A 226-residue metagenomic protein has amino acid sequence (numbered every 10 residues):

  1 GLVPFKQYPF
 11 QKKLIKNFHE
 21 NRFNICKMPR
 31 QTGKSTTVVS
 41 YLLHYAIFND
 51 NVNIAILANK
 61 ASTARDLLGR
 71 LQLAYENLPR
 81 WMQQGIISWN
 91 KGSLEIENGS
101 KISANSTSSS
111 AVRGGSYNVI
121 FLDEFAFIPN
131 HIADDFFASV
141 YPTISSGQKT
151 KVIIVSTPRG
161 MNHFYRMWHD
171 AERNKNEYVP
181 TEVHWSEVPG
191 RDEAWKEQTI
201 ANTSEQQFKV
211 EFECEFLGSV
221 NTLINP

Functional and structural regions predicted by a protein language model:
G1-F23: Pre-P-loop entry segment of helicase/translocase ATPase cores
N21-L42: Walker A/P-loop
T32, A64, V112, I128-H131 (+1 more regions): Catalytic P-loop NTPase motifs of RecA-like helicase/translocase cores
Y41, D66-A74, S116, D135-V140 (+4 more regions): Alpha-helical scaffold elements adjacent to nucleotide-binding pockets in ATP/GTP-utilizing enzyme cores
N51-L73: Conserved Walker A/P-loop ATP-binding site and its immediately adjacent core in helicase/helicase-like ATPase domains
R65-N118: Inter-Walker segment of RecA-like/P-loop motor cores
L122-E187: Signature of the SF2 helicase/ATPase Hel1-core->accessory helical subdomain module
D135, E187-P226: ATPase catalytic-site recognition across NTP-hydrolyzing enzymes
